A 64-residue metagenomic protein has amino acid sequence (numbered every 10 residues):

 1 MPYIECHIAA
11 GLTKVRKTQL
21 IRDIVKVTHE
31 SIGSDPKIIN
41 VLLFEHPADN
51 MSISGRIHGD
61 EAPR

Functional and structural regions predicted by a protein language model:
P2-R64: A domain-level signal for the structural core that forms small-molecule/cofactor-binding pockets and catalytic centers
